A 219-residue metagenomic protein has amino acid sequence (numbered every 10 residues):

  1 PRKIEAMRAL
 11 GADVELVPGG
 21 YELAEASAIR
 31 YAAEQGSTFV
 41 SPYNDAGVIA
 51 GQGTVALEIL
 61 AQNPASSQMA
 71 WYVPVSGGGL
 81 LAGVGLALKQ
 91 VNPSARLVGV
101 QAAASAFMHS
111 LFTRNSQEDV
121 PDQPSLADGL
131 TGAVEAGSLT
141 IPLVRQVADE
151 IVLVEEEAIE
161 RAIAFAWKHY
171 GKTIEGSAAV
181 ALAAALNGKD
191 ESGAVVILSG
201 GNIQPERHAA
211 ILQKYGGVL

Functional and structural regions predicted by a protein language model:
P1-L219: PLP-dependent amino-acid enzyme catalytic core
